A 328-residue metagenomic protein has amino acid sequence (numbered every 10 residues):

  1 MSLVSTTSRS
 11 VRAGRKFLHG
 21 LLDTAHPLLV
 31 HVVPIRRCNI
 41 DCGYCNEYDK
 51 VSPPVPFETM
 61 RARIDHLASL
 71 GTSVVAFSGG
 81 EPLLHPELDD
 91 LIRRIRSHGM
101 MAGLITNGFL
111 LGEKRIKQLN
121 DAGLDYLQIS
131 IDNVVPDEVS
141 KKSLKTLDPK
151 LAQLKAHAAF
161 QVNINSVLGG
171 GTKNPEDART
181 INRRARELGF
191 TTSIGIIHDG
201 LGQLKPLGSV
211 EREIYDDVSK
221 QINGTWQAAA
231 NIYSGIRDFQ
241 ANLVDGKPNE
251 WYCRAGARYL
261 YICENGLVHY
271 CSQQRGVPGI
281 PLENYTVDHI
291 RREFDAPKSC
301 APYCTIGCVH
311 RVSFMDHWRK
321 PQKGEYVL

Functional and structural regions predicted by a protein language model:
S2, S8, G224-Q227, S313: Coil-to-alpha-helix initiation sites in intrinsically disordered, low-complexity, charged segments
L3-Y126, H317, Y326-L328: Conserved alpha-helical substructure of the radical SAM core
T7-P27, Y233-N242, Q273-H289: Short, charged low-complexity linear segments at domain edges
H31, I35-C38, G246, E293 (+2 more regions): Residue-level signal for mature regions of secreted extracellular proteins and peptides
V33, V55, M101, D121-Y126 (+4 more regions): Radical SAM enzyme [4Fe-4S]-AdoMet core and its adjacent flexible, acidic and glycine-rich loops/tails across
L84, P136-D137, S313: Short glycine-rich, flexible loops that bind phosphorylated cofactors or substrates
E250, Y261, N265-L328: Flexible mid-to-C-terminal extensions adjoining Fe-S/redox cofactors in radical SAM and related proteins
